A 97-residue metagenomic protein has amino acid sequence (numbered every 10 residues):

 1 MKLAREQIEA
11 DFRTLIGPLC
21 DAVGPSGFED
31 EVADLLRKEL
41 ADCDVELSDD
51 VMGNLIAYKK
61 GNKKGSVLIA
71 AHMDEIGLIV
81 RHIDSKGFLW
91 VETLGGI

Functional and structural regions predicted by a protein language model:
M1-I97: N-terminal hydrophobic/helix-forming segments and targeting peptides
